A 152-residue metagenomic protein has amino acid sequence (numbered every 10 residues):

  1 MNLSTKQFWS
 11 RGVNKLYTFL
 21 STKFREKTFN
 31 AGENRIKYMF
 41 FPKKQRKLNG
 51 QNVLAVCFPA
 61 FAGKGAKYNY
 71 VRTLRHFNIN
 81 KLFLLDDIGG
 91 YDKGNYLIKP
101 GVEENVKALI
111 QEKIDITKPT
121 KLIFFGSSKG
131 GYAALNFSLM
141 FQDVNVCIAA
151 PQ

Functional and structural regions predicted by a protein language model:
W9-L16, S21-I79, F83, D87-Y91: Short, surface-exposed "cap/lid" segments of acyl-processing enzymes
N52-L54, K121-I123, N145: Structural motif
Y96-I116: Alpha/beta-hydrolase active-site loop
T117-S128: Alpha/beta-hydrolase fold nucleophile elbow
G126-N136: Glycine-rich nucleophile elbow surrounding the catalytic serine of serine-hydrolase chemistry
N136-V146: Conserved hydrolase catalytic core segment
I148-Q152: Active-site nucleophile loop of the alpha/beta-hydrolase fold
